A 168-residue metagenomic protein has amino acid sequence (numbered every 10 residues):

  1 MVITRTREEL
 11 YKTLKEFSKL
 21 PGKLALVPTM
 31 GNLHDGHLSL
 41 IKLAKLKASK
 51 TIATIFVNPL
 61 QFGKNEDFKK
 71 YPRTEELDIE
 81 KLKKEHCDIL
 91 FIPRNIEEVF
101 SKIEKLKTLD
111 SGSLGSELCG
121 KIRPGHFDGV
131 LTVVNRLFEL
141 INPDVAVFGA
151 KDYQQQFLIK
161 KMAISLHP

Functional and structural regions predicted by a protein language model:
M1-P168: Nucleotidyltransferase catalytic core that binds NTPs
